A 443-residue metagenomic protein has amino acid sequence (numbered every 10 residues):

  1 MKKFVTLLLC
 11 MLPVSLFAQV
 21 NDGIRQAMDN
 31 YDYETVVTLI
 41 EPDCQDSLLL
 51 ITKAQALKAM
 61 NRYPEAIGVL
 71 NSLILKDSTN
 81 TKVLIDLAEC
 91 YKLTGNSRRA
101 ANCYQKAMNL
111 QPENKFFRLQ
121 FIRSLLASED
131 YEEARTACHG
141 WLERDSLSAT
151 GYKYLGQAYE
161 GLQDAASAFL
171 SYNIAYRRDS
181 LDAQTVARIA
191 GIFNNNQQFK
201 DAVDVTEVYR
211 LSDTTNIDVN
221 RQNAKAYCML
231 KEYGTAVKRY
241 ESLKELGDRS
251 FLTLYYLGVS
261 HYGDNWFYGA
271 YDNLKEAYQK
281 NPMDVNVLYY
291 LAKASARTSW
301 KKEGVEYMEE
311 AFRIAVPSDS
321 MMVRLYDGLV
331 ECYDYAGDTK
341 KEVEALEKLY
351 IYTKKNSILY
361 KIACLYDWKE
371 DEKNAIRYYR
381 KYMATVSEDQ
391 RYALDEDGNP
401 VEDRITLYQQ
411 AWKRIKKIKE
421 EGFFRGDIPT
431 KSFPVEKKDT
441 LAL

Functional and structural regions predicted by a protein language model:
D29, A59, L93-T94, A127-S128 (+10 more regions): Register position in tetratricopeptide repeats
L39, D43, S72-L73, K106-A107 (+9 more regions): Canonical positions in the second alpha-helix
C44, S78, P112, S146 (+8 more regions): Short coil turns that delineate tetratricopeptide repeat
L48, K82, F116, T150 (+7 more regions): Start-of-helix register in tetratricopeptide repeats
T52-Q55, D86-E89, F116-R123, Y154 (+8 more regions): Canonical tetratricopeptide repeat
A296, E309-R313, I351, E372-R391 (+1 more regions): TPR/TPR-like (Sel1-like) alpha-helical repeat modules
W368, I376, A384-L443: Terminal, low-structured helical/coil segments at or just beyond the last alpha-helical repeat
